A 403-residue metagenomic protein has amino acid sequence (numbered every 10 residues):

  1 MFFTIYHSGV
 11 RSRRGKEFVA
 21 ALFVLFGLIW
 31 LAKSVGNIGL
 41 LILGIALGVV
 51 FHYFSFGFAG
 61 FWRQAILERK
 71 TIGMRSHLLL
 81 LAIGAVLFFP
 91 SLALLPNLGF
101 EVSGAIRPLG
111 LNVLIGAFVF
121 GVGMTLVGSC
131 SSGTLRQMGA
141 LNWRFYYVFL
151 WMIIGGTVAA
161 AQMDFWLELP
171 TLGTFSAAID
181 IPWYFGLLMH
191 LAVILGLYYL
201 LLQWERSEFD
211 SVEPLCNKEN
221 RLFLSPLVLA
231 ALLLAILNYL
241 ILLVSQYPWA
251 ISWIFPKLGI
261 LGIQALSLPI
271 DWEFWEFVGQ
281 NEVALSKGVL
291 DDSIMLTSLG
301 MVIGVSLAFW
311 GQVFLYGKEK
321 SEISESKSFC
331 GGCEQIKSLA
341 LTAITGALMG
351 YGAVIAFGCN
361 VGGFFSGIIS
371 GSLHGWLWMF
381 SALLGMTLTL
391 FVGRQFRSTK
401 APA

Functional and structural regions predicted by a protein language model:
M1-A403: Membrane-interfacial helix-loop segments of redox and metal-homeostasis proteins, especially TM-loop-TM junctions
